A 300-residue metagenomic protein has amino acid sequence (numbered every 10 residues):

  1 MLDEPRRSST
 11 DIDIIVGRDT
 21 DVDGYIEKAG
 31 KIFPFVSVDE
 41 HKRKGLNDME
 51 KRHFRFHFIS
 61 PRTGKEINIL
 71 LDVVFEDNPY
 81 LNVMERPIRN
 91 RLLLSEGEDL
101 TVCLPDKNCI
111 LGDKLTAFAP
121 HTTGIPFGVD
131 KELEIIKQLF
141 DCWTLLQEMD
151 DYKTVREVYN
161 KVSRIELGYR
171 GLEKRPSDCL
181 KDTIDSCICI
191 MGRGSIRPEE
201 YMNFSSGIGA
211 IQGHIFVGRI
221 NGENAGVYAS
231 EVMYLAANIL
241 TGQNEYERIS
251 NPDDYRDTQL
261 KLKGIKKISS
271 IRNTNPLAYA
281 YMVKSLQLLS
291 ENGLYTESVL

Functional and structural regions predicted by a protein language model:
M1-R18: Active-site nucleotide-donor binding segment shared across nucleotidyl transfer reactions
L2-P5, Y25-K28, L81-R86: Short, conserved acidic/polar surface loops in the N-terminal third of protein domains
S9-D13, E40-H41, R55, T123-F127: Short acidic, glycine/Ser/Thr-rich loop/turn "cap" segments at secondary-structure junctions
I15-M49: Metal-dependent nucleotidyltransferase catalytic core
D48-V217, G226-N238, P252-L300: Catalytic cores of NTP-dependent nucleotidyl/adenyl transfer enzymes across multiple folds
E223: Penicillin-binding protein/beta-lactamase superfamily catalytic region
I239-Q243: Internal hydrophobic alpha-helix adjacent to the cofactor/substrate pocket in enzyme cavities
E247: Cationic, histidine-enriched alpha-helical/coil surfaces that engage anionic ligands
